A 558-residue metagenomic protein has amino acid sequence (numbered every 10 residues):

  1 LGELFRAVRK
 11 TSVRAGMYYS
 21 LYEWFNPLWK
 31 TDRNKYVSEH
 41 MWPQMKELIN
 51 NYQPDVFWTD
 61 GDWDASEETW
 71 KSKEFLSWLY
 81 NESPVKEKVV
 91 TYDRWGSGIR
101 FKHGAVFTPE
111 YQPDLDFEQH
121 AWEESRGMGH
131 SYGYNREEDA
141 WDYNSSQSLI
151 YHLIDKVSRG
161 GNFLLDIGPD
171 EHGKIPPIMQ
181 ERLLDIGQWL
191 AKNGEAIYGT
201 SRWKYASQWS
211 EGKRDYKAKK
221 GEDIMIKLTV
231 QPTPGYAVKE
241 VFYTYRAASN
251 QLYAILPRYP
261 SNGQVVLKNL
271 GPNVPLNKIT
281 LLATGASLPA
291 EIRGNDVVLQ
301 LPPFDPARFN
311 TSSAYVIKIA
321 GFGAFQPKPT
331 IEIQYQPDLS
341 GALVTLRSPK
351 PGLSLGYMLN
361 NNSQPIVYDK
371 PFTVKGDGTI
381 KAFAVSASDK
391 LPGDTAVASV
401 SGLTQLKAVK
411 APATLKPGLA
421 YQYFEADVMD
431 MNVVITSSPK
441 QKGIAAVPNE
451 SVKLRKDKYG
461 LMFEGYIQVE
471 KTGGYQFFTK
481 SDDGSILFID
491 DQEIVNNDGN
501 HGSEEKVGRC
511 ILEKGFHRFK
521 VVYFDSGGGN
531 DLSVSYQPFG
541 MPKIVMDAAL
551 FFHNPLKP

Functional and structural regions predicted by a protein language model:
L1-E332: Mature catalytic domains of secreted/periplasmic carbohydrate-active enzymes
K239-F242, R455-I467, E504-G508: Short beta-strands within extracellular/lumenal beta-sheet-rich domains
P260, G271-L276, S348-S354, K480-G484: Short proline/glycine-enriched turn/loop motifs at strand-loop junctions of beta-rich domains
P303-F304, K520-G529, P538: Short beta-strand-plus-loop segments that form exposed binding edges in beta-rich domains
S312-A314, K375-T379, T472-G474, K514-F516: Extracellular Ig-like/FN3 beta-sandwich strand-entry sites
K318, K381-V385, K520-V522: Extracellular recognition modules
G323-P417, V428-M429, Q441-M462, F488-D490 (+3 more regions): Short, compositionally stereotyped local motifs that mark structural "simplifiers"
L346-S348, I467-V469, G473-L487, F519: Aromatic-lined ligand-binding clefts that engage carbohydrates, nucleic acids, or primary amines
